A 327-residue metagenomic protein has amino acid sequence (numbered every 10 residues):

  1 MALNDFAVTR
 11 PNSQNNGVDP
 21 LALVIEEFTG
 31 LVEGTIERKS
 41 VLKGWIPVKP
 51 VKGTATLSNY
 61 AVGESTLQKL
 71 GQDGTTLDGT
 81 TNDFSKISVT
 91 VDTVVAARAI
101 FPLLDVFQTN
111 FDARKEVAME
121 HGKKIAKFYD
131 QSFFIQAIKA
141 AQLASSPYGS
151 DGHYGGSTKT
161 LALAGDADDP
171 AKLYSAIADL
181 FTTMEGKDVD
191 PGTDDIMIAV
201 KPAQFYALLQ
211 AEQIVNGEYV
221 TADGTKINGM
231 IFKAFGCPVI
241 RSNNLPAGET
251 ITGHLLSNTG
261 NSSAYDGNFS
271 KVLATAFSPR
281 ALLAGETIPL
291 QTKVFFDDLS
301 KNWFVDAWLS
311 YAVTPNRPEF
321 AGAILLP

Functional and structural regions predicted by a protein language model:
A2-G30, G34, R38-S40, P50-V51 (+4 more regions): Sequence/fold signature of self-assembling virion shell proteins
T29-V95: Assembly/oligomerization interface modules of large self-assembling protein complexes
T54-T56, T193-I196, N302: Short, surface-exposed beta-edge/turn micro-motifs
G63, P202-Q204, L309: Short, flexible loop/turn elements at secondary-structure junctions
L70-K123, K127: Long, hydrophobic/aromatic-enriched structural stretches that serve as scaffold segments
V95-L103, A199-Q204, L209, N268 (+2 more regions): Helix N-cap / beta->alpha transition motif
L104-G186, L325-P327: Alpha-helical scaffold segments that mediate packing/assembly in large oligomeric complexes
A162-G217: Hydrophobic, aromatic-enriched interface-forming segments
